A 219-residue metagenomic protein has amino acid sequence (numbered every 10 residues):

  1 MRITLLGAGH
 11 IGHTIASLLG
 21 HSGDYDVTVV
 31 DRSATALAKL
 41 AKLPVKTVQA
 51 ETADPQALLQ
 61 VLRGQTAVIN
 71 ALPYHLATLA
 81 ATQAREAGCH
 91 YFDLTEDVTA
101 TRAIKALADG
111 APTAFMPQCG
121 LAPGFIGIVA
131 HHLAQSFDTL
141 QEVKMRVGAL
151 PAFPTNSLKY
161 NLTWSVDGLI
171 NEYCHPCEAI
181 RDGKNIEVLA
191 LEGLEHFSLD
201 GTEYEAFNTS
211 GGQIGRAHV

Functional and structural regions predicted by a protein language model:
L6, F137-R216: Active-site-lining helix/loop region of Rossmann-like oxidoreductase modules
I11: Hydrophobic/small residue at the entry helix of a nucleotide-binding pocket
S33-A36, V98: Helix N-cap at the beta1-alpha1 junction of Rossmann-like dinucleotide-binding domains, i.e., the first residues
K42-D54: Rossmann-fold cofactor-recognition segment
E51-Q65: Conserved Rossmann-fold cofactor-binding substructure of NAD(P)-dependent oxidoreductases
L62, T66-A71, Y91-D93: N-terminal Rossmann-like NAD(P) cofactor-binding module of classical short-chain dehydrogenase/reductase
A67-A84, D97-A100: Beta-loop-alpha module in the N-terminal Rossmann-like domain of NAD(P)-dependent dehydrogenases, especially those
L94-P117: Rossmann-fold NAD(P)-binding glycine/threonine-rich loop
